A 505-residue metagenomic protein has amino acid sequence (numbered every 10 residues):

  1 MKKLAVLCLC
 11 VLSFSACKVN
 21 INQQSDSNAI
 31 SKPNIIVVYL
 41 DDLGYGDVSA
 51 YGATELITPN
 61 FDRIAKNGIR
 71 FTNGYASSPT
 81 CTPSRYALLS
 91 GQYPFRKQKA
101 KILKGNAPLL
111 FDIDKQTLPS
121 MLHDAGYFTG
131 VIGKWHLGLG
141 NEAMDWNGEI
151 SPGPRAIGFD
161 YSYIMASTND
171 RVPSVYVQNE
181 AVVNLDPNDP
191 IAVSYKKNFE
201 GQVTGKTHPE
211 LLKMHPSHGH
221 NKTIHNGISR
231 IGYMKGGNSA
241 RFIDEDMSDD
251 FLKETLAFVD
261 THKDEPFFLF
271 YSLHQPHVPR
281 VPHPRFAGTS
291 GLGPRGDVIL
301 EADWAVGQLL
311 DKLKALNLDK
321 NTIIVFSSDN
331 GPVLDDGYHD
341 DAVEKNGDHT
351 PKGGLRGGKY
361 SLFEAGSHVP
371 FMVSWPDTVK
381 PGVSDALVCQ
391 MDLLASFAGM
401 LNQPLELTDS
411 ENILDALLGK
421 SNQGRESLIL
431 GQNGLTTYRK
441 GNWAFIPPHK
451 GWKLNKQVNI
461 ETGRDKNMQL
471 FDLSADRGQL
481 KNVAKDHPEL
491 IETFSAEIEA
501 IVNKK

Functional and structural regions predicted by a protein language model:
M1-L4: Positively charged n-region of N-terminal signal peptides that target proteins for export
C10-A16: Hydrophobic h-region of N-terminal signal peptides that target proteins for export in Gram-negative bacteria
C17-Q469, R477-K504: Formylglycine-dependent sulfatase
